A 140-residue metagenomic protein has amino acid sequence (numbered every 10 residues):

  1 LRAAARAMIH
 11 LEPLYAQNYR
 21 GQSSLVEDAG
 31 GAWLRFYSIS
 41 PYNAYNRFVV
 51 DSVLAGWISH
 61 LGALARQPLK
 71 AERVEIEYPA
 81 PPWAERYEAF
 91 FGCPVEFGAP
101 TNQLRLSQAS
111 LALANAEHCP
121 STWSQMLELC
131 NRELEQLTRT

Functional and structural regions predicted by a protein language model:
L1-K70: N-terminal functional module of multi-domain proteins
E27-G31, R35, Y78, P100 (+1 more regions): Membrane-targeting and insertion segments and their boundary/processing signals
F36-S40, Y78, Q108: Short, structured patches in soluble enzyme cores that scaffold and shape functional sites
L69-E88: Beta-rich nucleic-acid/ligand-interaction surfaces
R86-T140: Extended mid-to-C-terminal alpha-helical interaction segments
